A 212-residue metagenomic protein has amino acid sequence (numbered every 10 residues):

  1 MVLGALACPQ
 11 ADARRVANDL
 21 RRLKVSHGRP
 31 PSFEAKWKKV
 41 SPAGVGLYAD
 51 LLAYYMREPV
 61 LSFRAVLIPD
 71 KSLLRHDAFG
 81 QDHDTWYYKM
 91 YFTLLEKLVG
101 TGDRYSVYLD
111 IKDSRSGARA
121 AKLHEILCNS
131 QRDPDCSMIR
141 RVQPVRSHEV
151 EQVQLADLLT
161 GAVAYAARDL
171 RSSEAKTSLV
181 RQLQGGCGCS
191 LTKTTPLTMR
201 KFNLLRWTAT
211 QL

Functional and structural regions predicted by a protein language model:
M1-L212: Phosphate-ester processing/binding pockets and catalytic centers
